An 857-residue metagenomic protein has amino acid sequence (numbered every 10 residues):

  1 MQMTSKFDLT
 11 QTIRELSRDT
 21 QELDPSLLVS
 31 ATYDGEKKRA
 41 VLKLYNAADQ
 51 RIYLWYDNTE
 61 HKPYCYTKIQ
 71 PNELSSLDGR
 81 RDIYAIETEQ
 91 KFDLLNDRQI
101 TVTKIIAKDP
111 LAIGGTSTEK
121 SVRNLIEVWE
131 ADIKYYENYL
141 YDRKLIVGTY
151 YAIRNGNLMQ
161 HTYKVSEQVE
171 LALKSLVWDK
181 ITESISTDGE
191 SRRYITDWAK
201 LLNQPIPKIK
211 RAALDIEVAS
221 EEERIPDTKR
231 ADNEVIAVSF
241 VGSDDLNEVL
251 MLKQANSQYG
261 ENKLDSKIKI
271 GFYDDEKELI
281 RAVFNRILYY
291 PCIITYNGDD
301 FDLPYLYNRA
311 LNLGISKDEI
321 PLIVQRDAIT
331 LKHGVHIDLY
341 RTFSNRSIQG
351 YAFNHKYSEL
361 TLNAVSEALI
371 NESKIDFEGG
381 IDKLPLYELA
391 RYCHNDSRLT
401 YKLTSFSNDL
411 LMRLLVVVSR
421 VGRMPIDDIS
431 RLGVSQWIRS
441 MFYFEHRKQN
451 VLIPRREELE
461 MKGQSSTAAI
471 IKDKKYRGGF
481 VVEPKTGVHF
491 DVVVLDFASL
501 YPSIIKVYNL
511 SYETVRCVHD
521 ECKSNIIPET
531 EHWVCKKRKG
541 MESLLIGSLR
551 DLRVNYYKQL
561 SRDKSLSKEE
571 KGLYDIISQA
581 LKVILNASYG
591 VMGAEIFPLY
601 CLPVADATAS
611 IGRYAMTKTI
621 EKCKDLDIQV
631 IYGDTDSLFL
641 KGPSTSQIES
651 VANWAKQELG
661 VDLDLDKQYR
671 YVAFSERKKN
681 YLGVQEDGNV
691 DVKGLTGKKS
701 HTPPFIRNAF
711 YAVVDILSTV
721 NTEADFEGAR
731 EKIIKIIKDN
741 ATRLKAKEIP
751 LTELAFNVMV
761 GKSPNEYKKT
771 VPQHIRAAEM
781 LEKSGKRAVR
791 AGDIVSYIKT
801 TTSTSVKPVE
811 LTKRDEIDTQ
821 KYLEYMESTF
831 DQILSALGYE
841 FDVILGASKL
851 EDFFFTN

Functional and structural regions predicted by a protein language model:
M1-R346, A352-K462, K474-V482, G487-V493 (+15 more regions): The two-metal-ion catalytic cores of nucleic-acid processing enzymes
R98-I100, Y632-S637, Q668: Short Gly/Ser/Thr- and Asp/Glu-enriched loop/turn motifs at secondary-structure junctions
A255-I268, V591-S610: Gly-rich Lys/Arg/Thr-decorated short loops/hinges at beta-loop-alpha junctions or inter-strand turns that position
L369, A615-L626, S650-E658: Generic non-transmembrane alpha-helical segments
K374, G612-T635: Active-site palm subdomain of RNA-directed nucleic acid polymerases
L560-S567: Secondary-structure edge/capping motif, primarily at the C-terminal ends of alpha-helices and the immediately following
L638-V651: Catalytic palm subdomain of template-directed nucleic-acid polymerases, centered on the conserved carboxylate motif
E649-N857: C-terminal, non-catalytic extensions of nucleic-acid polymerases
